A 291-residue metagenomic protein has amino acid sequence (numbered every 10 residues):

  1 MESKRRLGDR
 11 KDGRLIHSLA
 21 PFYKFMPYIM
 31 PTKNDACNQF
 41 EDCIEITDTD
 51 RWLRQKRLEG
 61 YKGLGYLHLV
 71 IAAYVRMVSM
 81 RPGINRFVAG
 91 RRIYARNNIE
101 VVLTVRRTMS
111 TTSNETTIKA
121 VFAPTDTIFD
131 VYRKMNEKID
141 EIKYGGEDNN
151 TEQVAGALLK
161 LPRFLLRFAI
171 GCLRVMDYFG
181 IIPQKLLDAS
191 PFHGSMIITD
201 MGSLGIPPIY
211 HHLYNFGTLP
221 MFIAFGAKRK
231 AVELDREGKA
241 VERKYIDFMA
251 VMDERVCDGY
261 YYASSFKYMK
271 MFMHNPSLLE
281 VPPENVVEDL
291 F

Functional and structural regions predicted by a protein language model:
M1-F291: C-terminal catalytic/motor cores of large multi-domain enzyme assemblies
